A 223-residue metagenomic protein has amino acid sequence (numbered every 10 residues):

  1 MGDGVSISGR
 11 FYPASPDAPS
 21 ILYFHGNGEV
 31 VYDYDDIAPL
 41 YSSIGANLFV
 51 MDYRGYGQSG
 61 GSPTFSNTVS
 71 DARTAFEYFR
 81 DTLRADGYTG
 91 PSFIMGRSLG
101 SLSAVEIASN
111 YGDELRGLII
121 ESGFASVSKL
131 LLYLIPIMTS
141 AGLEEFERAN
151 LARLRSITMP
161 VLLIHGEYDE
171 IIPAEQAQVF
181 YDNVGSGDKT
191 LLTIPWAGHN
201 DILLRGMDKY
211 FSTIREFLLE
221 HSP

Functional and structural regions predicted by a protein language model:
M1-P16: N-terminal cap/lid segment of alpha/beta-hydrolase-fold proteins
I37, N150, M159, P173-D182: Short alpha-helix in the alpha/beta-hydrolase fold that links the catalytic acid
A38-G60: Conserved alpha/beta-hydrolase
P63-A85: Alpha/beta-hydrolase active-site loop
S103-S156: Hydrolase active-site cap/lid region
S156-T158, L163-H165, D169: Short beta-strand/loop motif that positions the catalytic acidic residue of the alpha/beta-hydrolase fold
Y168-I172, H199-D201: Acidic catalytic loop of the alpha/beta-hydrolase fold
A197-D208: Catalytic histidine-centered segment of alpha/beta-hydrolase-like enzymes
